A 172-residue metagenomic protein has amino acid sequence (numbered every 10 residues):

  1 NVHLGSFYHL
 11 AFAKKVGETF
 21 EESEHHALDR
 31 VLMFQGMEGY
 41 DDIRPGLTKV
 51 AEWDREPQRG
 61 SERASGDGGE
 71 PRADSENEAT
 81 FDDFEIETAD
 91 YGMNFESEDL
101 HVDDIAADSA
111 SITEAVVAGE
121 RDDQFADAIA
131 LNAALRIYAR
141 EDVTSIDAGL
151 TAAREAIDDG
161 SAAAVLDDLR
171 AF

Functional and structural regions predicted by a protein language model:
N1-S145, A152-F172: Glycine-rich anion-binding loops and their surrounding alpha/beta cores
